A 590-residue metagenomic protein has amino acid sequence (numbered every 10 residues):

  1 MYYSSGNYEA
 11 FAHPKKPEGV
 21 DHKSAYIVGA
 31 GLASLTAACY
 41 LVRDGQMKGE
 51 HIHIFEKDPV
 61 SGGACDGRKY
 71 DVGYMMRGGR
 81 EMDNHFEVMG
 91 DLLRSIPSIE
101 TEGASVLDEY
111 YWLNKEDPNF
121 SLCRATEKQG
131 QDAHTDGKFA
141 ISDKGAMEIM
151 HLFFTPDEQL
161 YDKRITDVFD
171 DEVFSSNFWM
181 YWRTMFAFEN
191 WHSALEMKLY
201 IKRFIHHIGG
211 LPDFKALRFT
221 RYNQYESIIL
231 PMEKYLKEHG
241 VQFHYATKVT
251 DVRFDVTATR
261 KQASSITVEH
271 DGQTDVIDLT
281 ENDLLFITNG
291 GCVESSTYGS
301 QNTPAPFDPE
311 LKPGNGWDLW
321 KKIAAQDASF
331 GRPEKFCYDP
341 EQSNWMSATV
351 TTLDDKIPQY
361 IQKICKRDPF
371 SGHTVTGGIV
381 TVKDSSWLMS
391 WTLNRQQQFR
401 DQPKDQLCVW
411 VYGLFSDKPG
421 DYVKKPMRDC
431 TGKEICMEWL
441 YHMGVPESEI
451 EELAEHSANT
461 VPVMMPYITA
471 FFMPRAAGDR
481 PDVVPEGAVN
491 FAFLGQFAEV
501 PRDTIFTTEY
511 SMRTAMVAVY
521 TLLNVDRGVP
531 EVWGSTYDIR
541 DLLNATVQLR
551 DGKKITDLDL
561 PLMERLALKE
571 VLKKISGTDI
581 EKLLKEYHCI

Functional and structural regions predicted by a protein language model:
M1-A25, R43-H51, K69, L549-I590: Extreme N-terminal leader/targeting segments of oxidoreductases
M1-Y3, A37, L41, G45-N84 (+7 more regions): Beta1-alpha1 glycine-rich phosphate/pyrophosphate-binding loop at the start of Rossmann-like nucleotide-binding domains
H13, G19-E148: N-terminal glycine-rich phosphate/pyrophosphate-binding loop and immediately adjacent elements
I99-H206, R218-F219: Rossmann-like flavin
G103-Y111, Y245, R527-Y537: Short, glycine/acidic-rich hinge or "gate" loops at secondary-structure transitions that mediate conformational
F120-S121, D479-P481, F497-F506, T521-I590: Glycine- and aromatic-enriched mobile tails/lids
K202-L284, N289-G290, N302-T303, D308-W317: Helical element adjacent to the flavin cofactor pocket in flavoenzyme catalytic cores
H206-T220, N282-L284, N289-T514, Y520-G534: C-terminal segments that line or cap access tunnels to active or ligand-binding sites in enzymes and enzyme-associated
